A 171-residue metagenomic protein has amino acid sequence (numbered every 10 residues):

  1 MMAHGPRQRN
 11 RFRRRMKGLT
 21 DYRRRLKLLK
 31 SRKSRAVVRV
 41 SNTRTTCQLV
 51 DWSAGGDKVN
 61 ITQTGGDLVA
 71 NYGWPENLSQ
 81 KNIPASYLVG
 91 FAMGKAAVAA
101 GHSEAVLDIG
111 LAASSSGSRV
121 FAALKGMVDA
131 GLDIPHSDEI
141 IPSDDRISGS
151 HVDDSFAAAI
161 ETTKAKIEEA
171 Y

Functional and structural regions predicted by a protein language model:
M1-T62, G66-Y72, D138-Y171: Intrinsically disordered, Lys/Arg-rich N-terminal extensions and targeting peptides of nucleic-acid-associated proteins
V38, I109-L111: Short glycine-centered, acidic/aromatic-flanked micro-motifs in structured strand/loop junctions that mark active-site
C47, A113-S115: Short, active-site-adjacent cap segments at secondary-structure transitions
Q48, V106-D108: Short, conserved beta-strand edge motifs with alternating hydrophobic and charged residues
V59, A85, V89, M93 (+1 more regions): Amphipathic alpha-helical interface surfaces
W74-V98: Acidic helix/loop or adjacent segment enriched in Glu/Asp that either coordinates divalent metal
A97-V106, S115: Beta-rich strand-turn-strand
S115-I140: Short, low-complexity, polybasic intrinsically disordered segments
